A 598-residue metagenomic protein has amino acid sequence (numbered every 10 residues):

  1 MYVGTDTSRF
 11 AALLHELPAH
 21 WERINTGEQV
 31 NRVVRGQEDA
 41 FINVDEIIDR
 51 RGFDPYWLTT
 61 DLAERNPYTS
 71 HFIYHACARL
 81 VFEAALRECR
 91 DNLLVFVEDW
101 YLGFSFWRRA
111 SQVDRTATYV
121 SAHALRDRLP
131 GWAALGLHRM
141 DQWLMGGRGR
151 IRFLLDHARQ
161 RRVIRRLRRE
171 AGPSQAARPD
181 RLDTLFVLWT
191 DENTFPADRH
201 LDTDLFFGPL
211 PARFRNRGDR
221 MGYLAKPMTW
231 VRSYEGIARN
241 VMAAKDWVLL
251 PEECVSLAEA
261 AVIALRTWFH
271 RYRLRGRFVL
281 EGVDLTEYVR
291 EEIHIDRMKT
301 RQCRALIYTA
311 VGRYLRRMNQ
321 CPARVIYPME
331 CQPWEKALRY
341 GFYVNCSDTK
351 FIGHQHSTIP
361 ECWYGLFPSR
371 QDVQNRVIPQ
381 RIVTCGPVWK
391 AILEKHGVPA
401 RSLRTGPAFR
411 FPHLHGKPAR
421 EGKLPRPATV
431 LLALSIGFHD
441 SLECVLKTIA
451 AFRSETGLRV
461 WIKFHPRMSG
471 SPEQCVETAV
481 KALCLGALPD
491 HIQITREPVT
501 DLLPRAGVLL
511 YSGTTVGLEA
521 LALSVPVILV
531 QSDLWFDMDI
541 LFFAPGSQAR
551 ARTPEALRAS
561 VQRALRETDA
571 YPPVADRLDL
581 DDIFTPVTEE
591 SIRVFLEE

Functional and structural regions predicted by a protein language model:
M1-E598: Catalytic-core helical/loop segments in enzymes performing group transfer/polymerization on anionic/lipid-linked
